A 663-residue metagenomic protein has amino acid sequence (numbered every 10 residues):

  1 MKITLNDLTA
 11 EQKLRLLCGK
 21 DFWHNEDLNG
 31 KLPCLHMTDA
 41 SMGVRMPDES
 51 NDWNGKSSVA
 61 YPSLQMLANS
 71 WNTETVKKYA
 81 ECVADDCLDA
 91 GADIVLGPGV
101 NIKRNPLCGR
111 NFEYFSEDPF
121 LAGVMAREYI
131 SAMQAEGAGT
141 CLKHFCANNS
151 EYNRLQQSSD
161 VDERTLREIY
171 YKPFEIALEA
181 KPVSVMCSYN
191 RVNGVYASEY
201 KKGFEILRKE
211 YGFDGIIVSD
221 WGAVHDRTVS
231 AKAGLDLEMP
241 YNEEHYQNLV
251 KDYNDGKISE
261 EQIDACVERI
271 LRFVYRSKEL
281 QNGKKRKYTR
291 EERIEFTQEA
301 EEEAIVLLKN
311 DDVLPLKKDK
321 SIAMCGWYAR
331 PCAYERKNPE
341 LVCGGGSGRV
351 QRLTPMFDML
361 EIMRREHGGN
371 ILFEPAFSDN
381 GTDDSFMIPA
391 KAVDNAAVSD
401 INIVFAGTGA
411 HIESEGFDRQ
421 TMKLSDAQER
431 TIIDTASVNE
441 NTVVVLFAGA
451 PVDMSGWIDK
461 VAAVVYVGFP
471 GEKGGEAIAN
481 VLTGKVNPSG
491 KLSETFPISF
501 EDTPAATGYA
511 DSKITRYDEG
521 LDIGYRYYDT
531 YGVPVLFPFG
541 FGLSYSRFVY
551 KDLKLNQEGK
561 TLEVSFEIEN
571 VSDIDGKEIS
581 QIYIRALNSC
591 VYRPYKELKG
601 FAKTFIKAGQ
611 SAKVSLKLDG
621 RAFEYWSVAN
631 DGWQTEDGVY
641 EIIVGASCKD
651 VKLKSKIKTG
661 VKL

Functional and structural regions predicted by a protein language model:
M1-W626, G632-K649, K656, L663: Glycoside hydrolase catalytic-domain context in secreted enzymes
